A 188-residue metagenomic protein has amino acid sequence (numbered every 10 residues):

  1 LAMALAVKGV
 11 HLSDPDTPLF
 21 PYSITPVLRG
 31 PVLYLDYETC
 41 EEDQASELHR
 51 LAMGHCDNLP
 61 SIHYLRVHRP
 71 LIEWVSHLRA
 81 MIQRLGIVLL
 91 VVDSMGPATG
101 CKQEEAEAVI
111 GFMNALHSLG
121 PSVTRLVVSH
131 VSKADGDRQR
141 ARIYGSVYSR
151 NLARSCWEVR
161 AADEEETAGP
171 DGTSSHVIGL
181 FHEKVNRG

Functional and structural regions predicted by a protein language model:
L1-L5, G9, S13-D16: Glycine-rich P-loop/Walker A and Walker A-like loops and their local beta1-loop-alpha1 context in P-loop NTPases
A4, M95, E183-V185: Generic beta-structure capping elements
A6, I82, H117-G120: N-terminal cationic-hydrophobic initiation segments that often serve targeting/anchoring roles
K8, L51-G54, A98-C101, L119 (+1 more regions): Conserved, well-folded catalytic cores of nucleic-acid-processing and energy-transducing macromolecular machines
K8-G9, N58, P70, S132 (+1 more regions): Short, solvent-exposed coil/turn linker segments
S13-N114: Conserved inter-motif catalytic segment of the P-loop NTP-binding fold
L89, E107-G188: Phosphate-binding/switch region of NTP-binding enzymes
